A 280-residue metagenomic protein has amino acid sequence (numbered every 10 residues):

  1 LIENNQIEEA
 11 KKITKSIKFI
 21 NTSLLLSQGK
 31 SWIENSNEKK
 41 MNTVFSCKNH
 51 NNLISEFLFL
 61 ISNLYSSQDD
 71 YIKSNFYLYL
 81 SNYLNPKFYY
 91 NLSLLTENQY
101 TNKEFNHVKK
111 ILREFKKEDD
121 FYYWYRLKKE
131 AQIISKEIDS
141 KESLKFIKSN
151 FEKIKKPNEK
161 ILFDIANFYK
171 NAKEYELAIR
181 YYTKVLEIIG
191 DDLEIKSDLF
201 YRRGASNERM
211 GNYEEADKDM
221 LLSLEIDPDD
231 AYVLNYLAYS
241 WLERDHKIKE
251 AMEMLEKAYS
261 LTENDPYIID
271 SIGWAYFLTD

Functional and structural regions predicted by a protein language model:
L1, N63, E97, Q132 (+4 more regions): Residue-level recognition of tetratricopeptide repeat
I2, S66, Y100, S135 (+5 more regions): Position-specific recognition of the canonical hydrophobic site in helix A of tetratricopeptide repeat
T14, L78, L112, I147-K148 (+3 more regions): Hydrophobic/aromatic packing residues within the alpha-helices of TPR/SEL1-like helical repeat arrays
F19-I20, L84, F115-F121, K153-I154 (+3 more regions): Structural marker of alpha-solenoid helical repeat scaffolds
L26-S27, F57, N91, W124-R126 (+5 more regions): TPR alpha-solenoid repeat register
M41-F57, G190-S197: TPR-adjacent "capping" and linker segments in tetratricopeptide-repeat scaffold/adaptor proteins
